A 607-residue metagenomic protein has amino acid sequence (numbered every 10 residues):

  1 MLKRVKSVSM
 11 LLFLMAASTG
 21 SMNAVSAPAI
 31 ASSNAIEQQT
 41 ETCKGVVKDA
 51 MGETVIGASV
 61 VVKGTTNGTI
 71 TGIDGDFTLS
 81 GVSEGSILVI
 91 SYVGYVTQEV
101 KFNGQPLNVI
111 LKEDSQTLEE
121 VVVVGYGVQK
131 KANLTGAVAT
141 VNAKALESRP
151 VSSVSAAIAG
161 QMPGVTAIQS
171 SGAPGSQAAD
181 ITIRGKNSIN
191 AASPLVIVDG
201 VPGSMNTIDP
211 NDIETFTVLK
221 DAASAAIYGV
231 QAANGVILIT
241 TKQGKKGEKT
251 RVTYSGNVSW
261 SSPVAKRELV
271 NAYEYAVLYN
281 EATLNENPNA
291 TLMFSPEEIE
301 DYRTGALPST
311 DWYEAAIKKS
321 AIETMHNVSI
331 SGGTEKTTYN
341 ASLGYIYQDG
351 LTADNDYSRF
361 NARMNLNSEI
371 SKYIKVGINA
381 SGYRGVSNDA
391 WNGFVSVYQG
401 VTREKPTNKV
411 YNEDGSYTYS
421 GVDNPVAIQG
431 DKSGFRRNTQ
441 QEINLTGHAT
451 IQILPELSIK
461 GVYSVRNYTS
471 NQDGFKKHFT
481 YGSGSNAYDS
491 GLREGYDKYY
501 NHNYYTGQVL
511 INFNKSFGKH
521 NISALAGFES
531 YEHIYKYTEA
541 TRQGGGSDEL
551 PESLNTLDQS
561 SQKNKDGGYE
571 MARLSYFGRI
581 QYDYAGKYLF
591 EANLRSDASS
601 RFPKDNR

Functional and structural regions predicted by a protein language model:
M1-R363, S368-S371, K375-N379, N444: Short, small/polar-rich motifs associated with maturation and membrane association, primarily at protein termini
T71, I322, M571-A572, I580: Short secondary-structure boundary/capping elements
A132, P174, K246-T310, S320 (+5 more regions): Surface-exposed loop/interface segments of Gram-negative outer-membrane beta-barrel transport/assembly proteins
I213, A362-M364, G461, G507 (+4 more regions): Extended, hydrophobic alpha-helical segments in both membrane/secreted and soluble proteins
Q243, G333-K336, S368-K372, I451-L457 (+2 more regions): Outer-membrane beta-barrel strand-turn architecture
G256, L343-D349, F590-F602: Transmembrane beta-strand segments that form the barrel wall of outer-membrane beta-barrel proteins
I330-E335, G544-E549, Q581-Y584: Short glycine/proline-enriched loop/turn "hinge" motifs that connect secondary-structure elements and lie
